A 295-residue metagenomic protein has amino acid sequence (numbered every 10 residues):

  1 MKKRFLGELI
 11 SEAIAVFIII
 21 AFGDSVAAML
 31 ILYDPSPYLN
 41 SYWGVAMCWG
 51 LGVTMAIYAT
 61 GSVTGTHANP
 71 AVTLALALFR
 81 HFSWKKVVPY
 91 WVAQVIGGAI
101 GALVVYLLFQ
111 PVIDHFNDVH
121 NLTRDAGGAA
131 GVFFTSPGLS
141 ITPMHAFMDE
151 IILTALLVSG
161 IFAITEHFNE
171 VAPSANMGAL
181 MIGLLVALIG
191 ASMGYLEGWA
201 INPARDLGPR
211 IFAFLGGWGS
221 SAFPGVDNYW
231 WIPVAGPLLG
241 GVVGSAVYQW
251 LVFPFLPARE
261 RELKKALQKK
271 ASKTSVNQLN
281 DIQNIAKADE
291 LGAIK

Functional and structural regions predicted by a protein language model:
M1-K295: Membrane-interface helix-loop junctions and terminal tails of multi-pass membrane proteins
